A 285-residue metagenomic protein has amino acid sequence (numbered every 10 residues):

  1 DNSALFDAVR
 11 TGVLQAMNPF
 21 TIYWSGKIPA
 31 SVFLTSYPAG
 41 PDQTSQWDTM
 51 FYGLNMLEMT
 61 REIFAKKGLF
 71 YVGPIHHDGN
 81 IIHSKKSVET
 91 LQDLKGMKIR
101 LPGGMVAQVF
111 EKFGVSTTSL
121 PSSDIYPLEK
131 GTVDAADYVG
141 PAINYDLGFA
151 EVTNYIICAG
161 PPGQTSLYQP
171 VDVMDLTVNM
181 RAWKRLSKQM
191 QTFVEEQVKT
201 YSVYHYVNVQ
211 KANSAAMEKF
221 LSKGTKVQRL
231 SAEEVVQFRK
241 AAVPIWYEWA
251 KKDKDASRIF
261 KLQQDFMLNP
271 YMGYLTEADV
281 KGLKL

Functional and structural regions predicted by a protein language model:
D1-W47, L57-L285: N-terminal secretory/targeting leader peptides
F51-Y52: Active-site-adjacent segment of FAD-dependent monooxygenases/related oxidoreductases
